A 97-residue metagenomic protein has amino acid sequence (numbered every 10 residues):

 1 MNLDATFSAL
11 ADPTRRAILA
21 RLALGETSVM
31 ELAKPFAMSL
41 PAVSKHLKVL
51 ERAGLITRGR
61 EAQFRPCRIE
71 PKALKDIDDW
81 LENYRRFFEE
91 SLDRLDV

Functional and structural regions predicted by a protein language model:
N2-P41, F64-K75, D79: N-terminal helix-turn-helix DNA-binding core of bacterial DNA-binding proteins
A17, G59-E61, R86: Positively charged, low-complexity intrinsically disordered regions
S44: Conserved catalytic core of two-component sensor histidine kinases
L47-K48: Short, hydrophobic-biased segments on the C-terminal half of alpha helices that form "recognition helices"
E51-A62, P66-R68: Beta-hairpin "wing" of winged helix-turn-helix
I69-V97: Conserved segment of winged-helix/HTH DNA-binding domains
